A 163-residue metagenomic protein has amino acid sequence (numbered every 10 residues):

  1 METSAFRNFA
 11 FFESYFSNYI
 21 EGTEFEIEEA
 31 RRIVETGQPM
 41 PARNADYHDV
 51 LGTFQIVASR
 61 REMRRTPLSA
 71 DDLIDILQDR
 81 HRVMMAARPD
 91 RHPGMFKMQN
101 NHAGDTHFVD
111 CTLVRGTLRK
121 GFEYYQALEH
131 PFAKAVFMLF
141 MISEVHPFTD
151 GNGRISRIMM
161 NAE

Functional and structural regions predicted by a protein language model:
M1-E163: FIC/Doc superfamily catalytic core
